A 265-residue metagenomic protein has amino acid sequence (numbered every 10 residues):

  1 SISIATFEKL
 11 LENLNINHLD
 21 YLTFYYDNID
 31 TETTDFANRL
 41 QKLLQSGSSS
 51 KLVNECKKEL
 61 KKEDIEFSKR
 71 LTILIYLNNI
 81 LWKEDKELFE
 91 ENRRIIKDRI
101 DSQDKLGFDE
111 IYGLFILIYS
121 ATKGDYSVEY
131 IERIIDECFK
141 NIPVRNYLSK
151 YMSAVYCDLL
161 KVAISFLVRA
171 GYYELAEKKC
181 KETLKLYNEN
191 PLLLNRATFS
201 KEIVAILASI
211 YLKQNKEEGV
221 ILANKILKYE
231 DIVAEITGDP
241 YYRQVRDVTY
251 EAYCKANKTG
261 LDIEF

Functional and structural regions predicted by a protein language model:
S1-A37: Basic, Lys/Arg-rich alpha-helical nucleic-acid-recognition elements, primarily the DNA-binding modules of transcription
F24-N54, K228-V233: Short, charged recognition helix plus adjacent turn of helix-turn-helix-like nucleic-acid-binding domains
D27-T31, K57-S68, I95-G107, I135-A154 (+2 more regions): Solenoid-like repeat scaffolds
F36-G47, L74-L81, L114-Y119, C157-V168 (+1 more regions): Conserved small-residue packing positions in alpha-helical repeats and bundles
L43-K57, K83-I95, G124-N141, Y173-L184 (+1 more regions): Helix-turn-helix repeat elements of alpha-solenoid scaffolds
S68-I75, D109-L114, M152-L159, A197-I203: The tetratricopeptide repeat
G113-L194, I210-K213: Alpha-helical adaptor scaffolds
E182, S200, V204-F265: Charge-dense, extended regions
